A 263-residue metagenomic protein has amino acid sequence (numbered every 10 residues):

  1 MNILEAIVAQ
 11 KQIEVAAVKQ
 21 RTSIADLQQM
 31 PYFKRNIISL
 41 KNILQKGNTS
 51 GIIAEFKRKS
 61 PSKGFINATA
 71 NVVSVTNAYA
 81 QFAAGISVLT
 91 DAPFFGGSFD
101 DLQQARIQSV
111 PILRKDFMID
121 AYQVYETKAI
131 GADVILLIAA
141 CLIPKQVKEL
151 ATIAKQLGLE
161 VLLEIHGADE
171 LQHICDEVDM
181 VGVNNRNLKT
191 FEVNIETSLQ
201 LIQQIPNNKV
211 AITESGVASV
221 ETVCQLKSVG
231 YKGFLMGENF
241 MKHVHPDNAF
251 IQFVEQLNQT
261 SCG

Functional and structural regions predicted by a protein language model:
M1-I112, I119, L159-E177, K189-S198 (+3 more regions): Conserved N-terminal beta1-alpha1 strand-loop-helix module at the mouth
F82-A83, I107-V110, A129-I135, K155-L159 (+3 more regions): Glycine-enriched alpha-helix->loop->beta-strand junction motifs that scaffold or abut catalytic
A105, V147-A151, L201: Aromatic/hydrophobic pocket-lining residues that form π-stacking "cages" and hydrophobic walls in ligand
V110-D120, A129, L137-A139, E149-L150: Glycine- and Gly-Pro-enriched alpha-helical subdomains that act as flexible, kink-prone "lid/hinge" or packing modules
I119-G131, G167-E177, T213-M236: Catalytic cores of alpha/beta
A129-Q146, V183-E192, Y231-F250: Glycine-rich phosphate-binding active-site loops on the catalytic face of alpha/beta enzymes
L142-E160, H166, V183: Solvent-exposed, charged amphipathic helical/linker segments at domain boundaries
M180-T190, N194-T222, K227-S228, M236: Catalytic-face loop-and-helix region of soluble metabolic enzyme cores
